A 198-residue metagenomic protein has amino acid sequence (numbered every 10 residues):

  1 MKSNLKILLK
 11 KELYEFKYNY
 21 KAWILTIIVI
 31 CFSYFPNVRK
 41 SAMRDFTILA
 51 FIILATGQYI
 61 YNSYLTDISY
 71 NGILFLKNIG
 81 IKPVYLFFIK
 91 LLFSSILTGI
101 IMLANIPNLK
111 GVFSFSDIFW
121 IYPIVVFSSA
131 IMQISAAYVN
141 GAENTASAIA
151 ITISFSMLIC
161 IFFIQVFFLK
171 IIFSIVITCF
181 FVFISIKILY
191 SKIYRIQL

Functional and structural regions predicted by a protein language model:
M1-N71, F87-L198: Hydrophobic alpha-helical transmembrane segments of membrane proteins
I73-F75: Membrane-interface interhelical connector segments
K77-P83: Short helix-to-coil transition segments within interhelical loops that connect adjacent transmembrane helices
